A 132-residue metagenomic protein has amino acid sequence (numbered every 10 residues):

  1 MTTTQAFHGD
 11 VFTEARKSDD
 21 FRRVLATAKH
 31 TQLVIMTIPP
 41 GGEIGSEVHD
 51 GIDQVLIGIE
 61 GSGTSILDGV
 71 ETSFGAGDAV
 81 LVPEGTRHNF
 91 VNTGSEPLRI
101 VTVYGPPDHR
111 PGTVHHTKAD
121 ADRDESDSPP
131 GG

Functional and structural regions predicted by a protein language model:
M1-Q32, T113-G132: A short, N-terminal "cap"/entry segment at the start of jelly-roll beta-barrel domains of the cupin/DSBH fold
S18-D19, V34-H49: Conserved short histidine dyad/triad with adjacent acidic residue
T31, P40, G51-I52, V70 (+2 more regions): A generic "binding-loop/recognition-motif" signal
G51-G63, D68: Glycine- and acidic-residue-biased ligand/ion/polar-headgroup-sensing regions
V70-E84: Short acidic-glycine-tyrosine-enriched beta hairpin
E84-R110: Ligand-binding loop in jelly-roll beta-barrel domains
